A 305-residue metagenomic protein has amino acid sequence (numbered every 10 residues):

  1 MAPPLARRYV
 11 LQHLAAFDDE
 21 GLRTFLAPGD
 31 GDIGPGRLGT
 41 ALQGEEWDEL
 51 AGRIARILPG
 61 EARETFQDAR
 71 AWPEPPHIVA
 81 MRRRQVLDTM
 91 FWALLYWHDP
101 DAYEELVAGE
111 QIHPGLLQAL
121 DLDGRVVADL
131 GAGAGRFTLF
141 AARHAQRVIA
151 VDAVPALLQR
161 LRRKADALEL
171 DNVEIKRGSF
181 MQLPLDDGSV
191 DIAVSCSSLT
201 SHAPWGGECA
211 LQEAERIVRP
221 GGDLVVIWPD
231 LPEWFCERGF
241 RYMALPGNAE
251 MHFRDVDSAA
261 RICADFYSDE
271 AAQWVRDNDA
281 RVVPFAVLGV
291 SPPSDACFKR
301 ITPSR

Functional and structural regions predicted by a protein language model:
M1-V86: General marker for long, soluble alpha-helical cores
M81-D123: Conserved class I S-adenosyl-L-methionine
A128, A134-M181: Class I SAM-dependent methyltransferase SAM/SAH-binding core
M181-A193: A short acidic, Gly/Pro-enriched loop at the edge of an enzyme's catalytic core that lines a small-molecule cofactor
S195-S198: A short beta-strand submotif of the Rossmann-like class I SAM-dependent methyltransferase core that lines
S201-E213: A short, conserved alpha-helix within the catalytic core of class I
G221-P229: Conserved beta-strand signature within the Rossmann-like core of class I S-adenosyl-L-methionine
P246-R305: Conserved Class I S-adenosyl-L-methionine
